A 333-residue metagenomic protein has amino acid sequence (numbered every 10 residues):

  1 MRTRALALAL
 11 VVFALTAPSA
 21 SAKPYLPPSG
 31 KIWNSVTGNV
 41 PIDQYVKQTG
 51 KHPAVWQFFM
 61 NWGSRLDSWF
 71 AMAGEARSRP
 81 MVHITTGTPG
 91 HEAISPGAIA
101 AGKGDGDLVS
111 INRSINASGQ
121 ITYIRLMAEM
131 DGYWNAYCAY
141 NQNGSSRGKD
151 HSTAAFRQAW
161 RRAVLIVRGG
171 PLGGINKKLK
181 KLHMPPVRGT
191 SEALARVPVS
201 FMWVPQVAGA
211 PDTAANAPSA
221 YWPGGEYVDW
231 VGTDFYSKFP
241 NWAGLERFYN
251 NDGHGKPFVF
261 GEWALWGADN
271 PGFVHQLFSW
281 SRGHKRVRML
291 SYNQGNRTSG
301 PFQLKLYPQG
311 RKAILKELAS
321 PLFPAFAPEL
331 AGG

Functional and structural regions predicted by a protein language model:
M1-A22: Secretory targeting and sorting signals
A22-R65: Boundary/entry segment of secreted carbohydrate-active catalytic domains
L26-S35, T122, V259-G333: Substrate-binding cleft of secreted/luminal carbohydrate-active enzymes
W33-S35, P53-F59, R79-I84, T122-L126 (+4 more regions): Structural recognition of the beta-strand scaffold that forms the well-ordered cores of secreted hydrolase catalytic
V36-Y45, G63-M72, G106-I111, V187-G189 (+3 more regions): Alpha-helical scaffolding within the catalytic cores of extracellular/periplasmic polymer-degrading hydrolases
R65-T85, P223-N270: Glycoside hydrolase catalytic-domain groove-lining segments
S68-V187, R196-P198, L290-N293, F302-L315: Substrate-binding cleft of extracellular glycoside hydrolase catalytic domains
S152, R157, R161-L245, D269-H275: Extracellular glycoside hydrolase catalytic/binding regions
